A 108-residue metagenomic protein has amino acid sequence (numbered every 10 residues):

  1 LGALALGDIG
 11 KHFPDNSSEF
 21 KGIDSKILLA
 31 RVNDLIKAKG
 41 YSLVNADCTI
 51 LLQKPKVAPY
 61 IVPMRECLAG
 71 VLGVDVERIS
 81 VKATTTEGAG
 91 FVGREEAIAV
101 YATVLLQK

Functional and structural regions predicted by a protein language model:
L1-V62, V71-L72: RNase III-family endoribonuclease catalytic core
N45, P55-A58, R65-E66, V74-F91 (+1 more regions): C-terminal binding/interaction regions
